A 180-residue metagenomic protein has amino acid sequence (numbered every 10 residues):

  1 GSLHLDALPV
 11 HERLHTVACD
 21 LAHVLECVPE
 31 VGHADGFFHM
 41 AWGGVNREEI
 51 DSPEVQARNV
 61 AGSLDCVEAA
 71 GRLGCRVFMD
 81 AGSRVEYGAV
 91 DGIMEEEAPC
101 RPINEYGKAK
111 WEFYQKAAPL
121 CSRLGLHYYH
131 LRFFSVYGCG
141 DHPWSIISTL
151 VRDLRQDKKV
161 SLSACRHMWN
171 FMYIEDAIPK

Functional and structural regions predicted by a protein language model:
G1-V10: Glycine-rich phosphate-binding loop and adjoining beta1-alpha1-beta2 segment of Rossmann-like nucleotide-binding folds
R13-L14, A18-R58: NAD(P)H-binding glycine-rich loop region in Rossmannoid oxidoreductase-like domains and their noncatalytic homologs
T16, V55, F78, Y128-L131: Hydrophobic/aromatic anchor residues within beta-strands of the central parallel beta-sheet of Rossmann-like
G36, E54-D65, C100, N104 (+2 more regions): Glycine-rich NAD(P)-binding loop of the Rossmann-fold in SDR/ketoreductase-type enzymes
H39, L64-E105: Conserved Rossmann-fold NAD(P)-dependent oxidoreductase catalytic core, especially the SDR/UDP-sugar
R47-E54, A89-M94, H142: Conserved catalytic-core motifs of eukaryotic protein kinase domains, centered on the activation segment
G62, C66-A70, K116-A117, K180: Hydrophobic positions on the long internal alpha-helix of Rossmann-like NAD(P)-dependent oxidoreductase domains
W111, Q115-N170, I174-I178: NAD(P)-dependent short-chain dehydrogenase/reductase
